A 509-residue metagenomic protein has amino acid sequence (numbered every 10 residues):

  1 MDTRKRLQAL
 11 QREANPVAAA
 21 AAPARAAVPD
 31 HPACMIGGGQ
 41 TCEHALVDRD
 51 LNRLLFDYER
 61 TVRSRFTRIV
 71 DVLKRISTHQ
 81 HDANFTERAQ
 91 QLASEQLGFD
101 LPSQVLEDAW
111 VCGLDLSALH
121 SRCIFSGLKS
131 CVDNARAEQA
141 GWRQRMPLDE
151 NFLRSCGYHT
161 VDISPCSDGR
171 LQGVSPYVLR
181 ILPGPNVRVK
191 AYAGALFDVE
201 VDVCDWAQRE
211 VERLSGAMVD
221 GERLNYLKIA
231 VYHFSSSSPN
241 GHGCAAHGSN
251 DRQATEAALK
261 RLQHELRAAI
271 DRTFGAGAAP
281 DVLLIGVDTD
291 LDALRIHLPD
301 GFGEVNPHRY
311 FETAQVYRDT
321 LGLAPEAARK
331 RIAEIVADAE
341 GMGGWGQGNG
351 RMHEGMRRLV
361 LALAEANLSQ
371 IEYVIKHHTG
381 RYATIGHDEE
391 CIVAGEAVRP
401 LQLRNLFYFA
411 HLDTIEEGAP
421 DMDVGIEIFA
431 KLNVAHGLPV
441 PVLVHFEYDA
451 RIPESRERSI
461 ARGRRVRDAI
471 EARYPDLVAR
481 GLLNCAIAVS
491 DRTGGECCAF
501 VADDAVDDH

Functional and structural regions predicted by a protein language model:
T3-T160, D168, G184-V187, A193-Y226 (+1 more regions): Divalent-metal-activated hydrolytic enzyme cores
I163: Divalent metal-coordination and catalytic microenvironments
L171-G173: Short N-terminal binding/cap micro-motifs at the start of the first secondary-structure element
P176-G184: Short Gly/aromatic-enriched secondary-structure transition segments
A230-Y232: Alpha/beta-hydrolase fold catalytic core
